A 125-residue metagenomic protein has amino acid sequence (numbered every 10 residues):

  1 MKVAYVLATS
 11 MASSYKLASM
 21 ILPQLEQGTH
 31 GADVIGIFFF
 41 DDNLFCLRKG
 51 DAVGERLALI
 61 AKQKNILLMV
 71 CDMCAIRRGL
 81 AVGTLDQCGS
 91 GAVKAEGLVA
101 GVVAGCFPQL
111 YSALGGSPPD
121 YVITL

Functional and structural regions predicted by a protein language model:
V3-A18, N43-G50: Short, glycine-rich nucleotide/cofactor-binding loops
S13-A32: Histidine-anchored nucleotide/phosphate-binding helix
S19-L22, D51-R56: Charged helix-capping and loop-helix junction motifs
H30-I35, N65-I66: A generic structural motif
D33-L44: A short beta-strand-loop structural module common to alpha/beta enzyme folds
R56-P108: Mid-chain, well-packed structural core segment of small domains
G91, S117, V122: C-terminal binding/interaction regions
G105-L114, P119: A short aromatic-anchored loop/beta-hairpin motif
